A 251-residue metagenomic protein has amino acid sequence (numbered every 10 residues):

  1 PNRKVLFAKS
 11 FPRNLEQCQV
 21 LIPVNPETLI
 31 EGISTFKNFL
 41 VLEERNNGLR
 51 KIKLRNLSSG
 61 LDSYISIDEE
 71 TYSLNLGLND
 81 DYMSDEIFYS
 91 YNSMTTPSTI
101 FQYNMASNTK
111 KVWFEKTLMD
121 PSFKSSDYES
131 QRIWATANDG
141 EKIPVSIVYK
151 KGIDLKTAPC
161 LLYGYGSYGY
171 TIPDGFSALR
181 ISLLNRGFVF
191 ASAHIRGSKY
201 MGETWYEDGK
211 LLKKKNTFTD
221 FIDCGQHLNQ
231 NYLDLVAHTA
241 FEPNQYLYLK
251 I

Functional and structural regions predicted by a protein language model:
P1, A8-K9, V41-N47, R55-N56 (+1 more regions): Beta-strand C-termini and the immediately following turn/loop, strongest in propeller blades
P1, V24-F39, E43, E70-S90 (+3 more regions): Conserved beta-propeller blade repeats
P1-K4, Y82-W113: Structured, non-catalytic alpha/beta "coupling" segments that mediate domain-domain communication and provide generic
R3-V5, E16, R50-I52, G60 (+4 more regions): Repetitive beta-architecture junctions, highlighting loop-to-beta-strand starts across blade-like repeats
L6-S10, I52-L57, Y103, L249: Hydrophobic/aromatic beta-strand positions that recur at structurally equivalent sites within the blades
K9-S34, S58-L78, A106-D127: Multi-bladed beta-propeller domains
L15-V24, I30, S34, N38-V41 (+5 more regions): C-terminal low-complexity, glycine/proline- and small-hydrophobic-enriched intrinsically disordered tails that act as
L61, Y103-T109, W113-A240, N244-Y246: Cap/lid segment of the alpha/beta-hydrolase catalytic domain
